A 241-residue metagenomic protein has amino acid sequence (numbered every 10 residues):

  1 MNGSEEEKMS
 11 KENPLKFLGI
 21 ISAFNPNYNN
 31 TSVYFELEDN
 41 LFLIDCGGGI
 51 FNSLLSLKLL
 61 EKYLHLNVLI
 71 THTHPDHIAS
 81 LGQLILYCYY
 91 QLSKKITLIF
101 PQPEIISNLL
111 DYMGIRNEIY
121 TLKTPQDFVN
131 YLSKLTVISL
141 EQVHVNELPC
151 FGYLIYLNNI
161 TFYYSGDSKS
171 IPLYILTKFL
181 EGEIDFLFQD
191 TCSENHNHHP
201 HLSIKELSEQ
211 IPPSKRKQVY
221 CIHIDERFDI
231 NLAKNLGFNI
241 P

Functional and structural regions predicted by a protein language model:
N2-L57, E61, K123-I175: Core dinuclear metal-dependent hydrolase active-site scaffold
P14, N40, K95-T97, E183-D185 (+1 more regions): Residues at the starts of beta-strands that form the adenosine-phosphate
I44, T71, Y164-G166, Q189 (+1 more regions): Active-site flanking residues adjacent to catalytic metal/cofactor-binding acidic residues
G49, H74, E104, V143 (+3 more regions): Catalytic metal-binding/acid-base residues of hydrolase active sites
G49-I99, E183-F186: Active-site metal-binding motif and surrounding structural segment of the metallo-beta-lactamase
I96-P103, Y220-I222: Short internal beta-strands
I115-P125, V137, N231-P241: Active-site regions of enzymes building and remodeling cell-envelope glycoconjugates
S170-P241: Cap/insert and terminal regions of metallo-dependent hydrolase folds
